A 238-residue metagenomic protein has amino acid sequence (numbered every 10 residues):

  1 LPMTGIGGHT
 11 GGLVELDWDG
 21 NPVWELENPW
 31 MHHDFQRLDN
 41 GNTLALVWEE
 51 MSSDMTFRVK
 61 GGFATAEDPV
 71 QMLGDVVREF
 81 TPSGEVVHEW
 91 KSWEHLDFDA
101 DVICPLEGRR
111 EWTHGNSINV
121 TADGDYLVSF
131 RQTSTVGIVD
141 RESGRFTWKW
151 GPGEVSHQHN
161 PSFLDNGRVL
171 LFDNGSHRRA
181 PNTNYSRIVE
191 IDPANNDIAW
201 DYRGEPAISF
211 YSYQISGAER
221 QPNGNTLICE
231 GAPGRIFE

Functional and structural regions predicted by a protein language model:
L1-E238: Histidine-/acidic-rich catalytic cores in large beta-rich domains
